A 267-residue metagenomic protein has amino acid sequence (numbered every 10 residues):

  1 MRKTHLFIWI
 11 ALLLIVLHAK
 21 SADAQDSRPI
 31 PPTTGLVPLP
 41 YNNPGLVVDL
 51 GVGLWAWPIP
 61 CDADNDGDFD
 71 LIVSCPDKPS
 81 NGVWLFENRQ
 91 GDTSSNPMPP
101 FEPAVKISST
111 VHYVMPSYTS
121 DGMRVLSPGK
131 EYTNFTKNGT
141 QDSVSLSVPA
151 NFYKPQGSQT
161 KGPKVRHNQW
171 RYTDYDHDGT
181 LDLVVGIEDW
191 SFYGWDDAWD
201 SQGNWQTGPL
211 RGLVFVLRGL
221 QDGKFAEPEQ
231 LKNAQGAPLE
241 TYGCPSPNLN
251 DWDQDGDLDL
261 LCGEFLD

Functional and structural regions predicted by a protein language model:
M1-W9: Bacterial N-terminal signal peptides that target proteins for export
I8-L17: Bacterial N-terminal signal peptides
A19-S21: N-terminal signal peptide c-region/cleavage motif recognized by signal peptidases
A24-D267: Beta-propeller-forming repeat regions
